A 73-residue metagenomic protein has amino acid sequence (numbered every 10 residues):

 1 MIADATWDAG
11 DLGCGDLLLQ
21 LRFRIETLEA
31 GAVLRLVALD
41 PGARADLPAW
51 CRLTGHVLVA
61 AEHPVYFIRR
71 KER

Functional and structural regions predicted by a protein language model:
M1-R73: Domain-level signature for proteins that mediate thiol-based redox and metal-cofactor handling
